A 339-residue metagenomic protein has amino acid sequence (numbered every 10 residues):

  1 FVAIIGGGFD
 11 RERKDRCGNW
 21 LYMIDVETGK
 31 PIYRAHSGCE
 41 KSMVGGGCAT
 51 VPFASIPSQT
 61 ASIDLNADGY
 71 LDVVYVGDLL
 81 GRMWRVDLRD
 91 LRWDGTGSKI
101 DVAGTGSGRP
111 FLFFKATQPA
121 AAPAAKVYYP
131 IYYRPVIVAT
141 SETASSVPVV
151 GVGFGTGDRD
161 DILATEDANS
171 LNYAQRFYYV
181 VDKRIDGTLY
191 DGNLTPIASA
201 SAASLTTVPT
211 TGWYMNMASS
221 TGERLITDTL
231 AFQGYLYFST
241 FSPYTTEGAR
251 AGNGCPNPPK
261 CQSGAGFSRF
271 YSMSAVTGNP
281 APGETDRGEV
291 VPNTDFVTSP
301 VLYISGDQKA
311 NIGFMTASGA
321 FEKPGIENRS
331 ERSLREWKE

Functional and structural regions predicted by a protein language model:
F1-E339: Beta-propeller fold recognition
